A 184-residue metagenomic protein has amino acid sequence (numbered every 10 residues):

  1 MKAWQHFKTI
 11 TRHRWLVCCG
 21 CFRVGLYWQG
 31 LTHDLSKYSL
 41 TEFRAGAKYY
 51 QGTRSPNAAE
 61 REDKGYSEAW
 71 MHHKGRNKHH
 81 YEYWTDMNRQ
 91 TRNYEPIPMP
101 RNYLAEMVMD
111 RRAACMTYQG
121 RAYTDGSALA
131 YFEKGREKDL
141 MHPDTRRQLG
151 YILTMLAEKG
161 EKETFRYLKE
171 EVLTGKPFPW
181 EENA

Functional and structural regions predicted by a protein language model:
M1-A184: Metal-dependent phosphohydrolase cores
